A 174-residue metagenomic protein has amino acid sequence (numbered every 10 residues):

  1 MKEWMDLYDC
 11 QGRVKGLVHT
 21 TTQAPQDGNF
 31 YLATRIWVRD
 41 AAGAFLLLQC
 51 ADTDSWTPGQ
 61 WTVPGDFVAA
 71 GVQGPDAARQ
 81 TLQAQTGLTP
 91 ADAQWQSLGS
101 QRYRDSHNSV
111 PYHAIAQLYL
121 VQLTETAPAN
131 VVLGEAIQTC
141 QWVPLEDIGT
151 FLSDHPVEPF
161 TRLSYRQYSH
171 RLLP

Functional and structural regions predicted by a protein language model:
M1-R35, R39-A41: Acidic, metal-coordinating catalytic segment for phosphate/diphosphate chemistry, firing primarily on the Nudix
K2, P90, A136-T139: A broad structural signal for short, well-ordered beta-strand segments within beta-sheet-rich domains
T21-A24, T62-D66: Short helix/strand-bridging catalytic loops that position acidic/His residues to coordinate divalent metals and engage
T22, D54, P58-G59, A70 (+2 more regions): Nudix hydrolase/Nudix homology domain
A33-G65: A glycine-rich, hydrophobic loop/mini-helix early in the fold
L47, V63-L98: The catalytic Nudix box helix
C50-A51, Q80, Q141: Short, cationic motifs built from Arg/Lys/His that form the positively charged side of catalytic pockets
